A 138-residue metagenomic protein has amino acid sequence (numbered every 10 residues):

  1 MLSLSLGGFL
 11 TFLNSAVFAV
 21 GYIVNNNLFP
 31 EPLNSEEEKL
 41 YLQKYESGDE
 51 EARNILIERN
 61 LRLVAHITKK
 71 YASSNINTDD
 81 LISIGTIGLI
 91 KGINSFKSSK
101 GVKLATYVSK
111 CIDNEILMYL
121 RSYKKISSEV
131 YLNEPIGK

Functional and structural regions predicted by a protein language model:
L4-K125: Alpha-helical promoter-recognition and RNA polymerase-docking modules of transcription initiation factors, dominated by
E129-K138: Internal acidic/polar
